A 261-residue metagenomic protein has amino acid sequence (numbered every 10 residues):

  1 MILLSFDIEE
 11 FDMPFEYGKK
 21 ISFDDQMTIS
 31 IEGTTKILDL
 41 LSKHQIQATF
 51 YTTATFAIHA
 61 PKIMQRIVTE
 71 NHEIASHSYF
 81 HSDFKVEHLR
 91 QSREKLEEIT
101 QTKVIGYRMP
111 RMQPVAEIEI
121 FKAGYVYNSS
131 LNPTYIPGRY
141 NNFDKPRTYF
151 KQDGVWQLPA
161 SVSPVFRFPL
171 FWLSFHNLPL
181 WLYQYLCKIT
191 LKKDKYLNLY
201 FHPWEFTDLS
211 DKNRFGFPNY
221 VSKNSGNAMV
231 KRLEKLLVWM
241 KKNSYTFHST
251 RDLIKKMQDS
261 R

Functional and structural regions predicted by a protein language model:
M1-E70: Active-site beta->alpha N-cap acidic-glycine motif
D7, L41, F50, H77 (+5 more regions): Conserved, mostly hydrophobic/aromatic
D12-P14, I58-A60, S82-D83, P114-I118 (+4 more regions): Short catalytic/ligand-binding loop motif for oxyanion handling, primarily in non-cytosolic enzymes, centered on
P14, E97-E98, T102-Y200: Active-site-adjacent pocket scaffolds in enzyme catalytic domains
S22-T28, T52-T53, S78-D83, V104-I105 (+2 more regions): The substrate-binding groove and active-site-proximal loops of carbohydrate-active enzymes, especially glycoside
T34-L38, P61-Q65, L89-R93, E117 (+2 more regions): Generic structural signal for well-ordered alpha-helices, preferentially at hydrophobic/aromatic core positions
S42-Q45, W181-R261: C-terminal domain-boundary segment and adjacent tail
H44-A116, Y125-V126, S130-L131, V162-P164: Metal-dependent polysaccharide deacetylase catalytic core of the NodB/CE4 family, i.e., the active-site-bearing domain
